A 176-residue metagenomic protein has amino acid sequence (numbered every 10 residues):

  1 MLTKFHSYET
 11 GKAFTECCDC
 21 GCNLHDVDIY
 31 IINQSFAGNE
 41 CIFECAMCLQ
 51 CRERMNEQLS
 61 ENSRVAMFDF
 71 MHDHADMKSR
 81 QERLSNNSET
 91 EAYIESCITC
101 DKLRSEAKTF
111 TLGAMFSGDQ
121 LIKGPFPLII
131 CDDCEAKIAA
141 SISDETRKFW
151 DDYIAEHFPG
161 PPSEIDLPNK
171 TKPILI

Functional and structural regions predicted by a protein language model:
M1-E9, E57-E91, A140-I176: Short, intrinsically disordered terminal segments enriched in charged and Pro/Gly residues
L2-F5, V27, C45-M47: N-terminal alpha-helical interaction blocks
G11-I42, N62, A92-G124: Short recognition patches in nucleic-acid-associated and regulatory proteins
D28-I31, C41-E44, M71-A75, Q120-G124 (+2 more regions): Short amphipathic alpha-helical patches
I42-F68, K123-W150: Short metal-binding segments enriched for Cys and/or His
R83-T90, S96, K102-G124, I130-D133 (+1 more regions): Cys/His-clustered metal-coordination modules, chiefly Zn-binding fingers
